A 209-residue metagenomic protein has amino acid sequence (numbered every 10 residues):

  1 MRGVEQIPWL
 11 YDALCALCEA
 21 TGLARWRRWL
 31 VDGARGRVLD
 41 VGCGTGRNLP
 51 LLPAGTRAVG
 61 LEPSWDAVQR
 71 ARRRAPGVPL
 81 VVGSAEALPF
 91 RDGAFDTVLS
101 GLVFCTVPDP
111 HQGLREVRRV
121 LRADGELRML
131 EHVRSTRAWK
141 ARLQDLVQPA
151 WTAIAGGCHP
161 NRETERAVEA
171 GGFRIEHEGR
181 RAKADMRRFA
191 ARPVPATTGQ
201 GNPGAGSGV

Functional and structural regions predicted by a protein language model:
R2-A20: Class I SAM-dependent methyltransferase Rossmann-like catalytic core, especially the SAM/SAH-binding loop
A16-L17, L130-A182, M186-R188: C-terminal alpha-helical "lid/dimerization" subdomain adjacent to the S-adenosyl-L-methionine
L17-R37, R47: Conserved alpha-helix/loop element of class I SAM-dependent methyltransferases that forms part of the SAM/SAH-binding
L39, G44-A87: Class I SAM-dependent methyltransferase SAM/SAH-binding core
E86-V98: A short acidic, Gly/Pro-enriched loop at the edge of an enzyme's catalytic core that lines a small-molecule cofactor
T97-D109: A short SAM/SAH-binding and catalytic strip from SAM-dependent methyltransferases
H111-A123: A short glycine-rich, Lys/Arg-flanked "PGG" loop and its adjoining helix->strand segment in the class I
E176-N202, G208-V209: Core SAM-dependent methyltransferase catalytic element
